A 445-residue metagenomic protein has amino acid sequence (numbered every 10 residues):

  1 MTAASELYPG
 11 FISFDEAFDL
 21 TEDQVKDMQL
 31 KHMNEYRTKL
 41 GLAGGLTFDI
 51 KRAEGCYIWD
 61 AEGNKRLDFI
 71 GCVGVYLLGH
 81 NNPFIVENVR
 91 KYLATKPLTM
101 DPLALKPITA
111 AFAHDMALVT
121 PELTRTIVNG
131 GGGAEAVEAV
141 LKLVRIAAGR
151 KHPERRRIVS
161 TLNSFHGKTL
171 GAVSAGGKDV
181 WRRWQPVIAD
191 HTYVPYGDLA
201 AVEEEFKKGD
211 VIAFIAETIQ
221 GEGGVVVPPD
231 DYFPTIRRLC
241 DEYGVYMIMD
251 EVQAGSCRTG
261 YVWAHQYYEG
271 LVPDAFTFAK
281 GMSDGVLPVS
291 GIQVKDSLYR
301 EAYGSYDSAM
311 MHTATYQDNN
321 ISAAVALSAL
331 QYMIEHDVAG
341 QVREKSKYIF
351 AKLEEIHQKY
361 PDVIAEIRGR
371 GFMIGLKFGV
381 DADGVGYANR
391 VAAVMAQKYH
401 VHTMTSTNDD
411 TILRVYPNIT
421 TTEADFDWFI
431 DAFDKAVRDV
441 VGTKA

Functional and structural regions predicted by a protein language model:
T2-A445: Conserved N-terminal phosphate-binding loop of PLP-dependent enzymes in the Aspartate aminotransferase
